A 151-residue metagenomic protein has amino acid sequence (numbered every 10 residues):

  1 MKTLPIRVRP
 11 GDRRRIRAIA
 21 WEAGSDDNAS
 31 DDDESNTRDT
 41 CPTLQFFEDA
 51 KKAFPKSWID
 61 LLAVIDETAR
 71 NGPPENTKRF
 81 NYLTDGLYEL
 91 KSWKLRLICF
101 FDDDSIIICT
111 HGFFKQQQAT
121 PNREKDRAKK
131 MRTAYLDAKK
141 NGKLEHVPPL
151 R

Functional and structural regions predicted by a protein language model:
M1-K94, D104-I107, F114-R151: Basic, Lys/Arg-enriched alpha-helical interface segments
